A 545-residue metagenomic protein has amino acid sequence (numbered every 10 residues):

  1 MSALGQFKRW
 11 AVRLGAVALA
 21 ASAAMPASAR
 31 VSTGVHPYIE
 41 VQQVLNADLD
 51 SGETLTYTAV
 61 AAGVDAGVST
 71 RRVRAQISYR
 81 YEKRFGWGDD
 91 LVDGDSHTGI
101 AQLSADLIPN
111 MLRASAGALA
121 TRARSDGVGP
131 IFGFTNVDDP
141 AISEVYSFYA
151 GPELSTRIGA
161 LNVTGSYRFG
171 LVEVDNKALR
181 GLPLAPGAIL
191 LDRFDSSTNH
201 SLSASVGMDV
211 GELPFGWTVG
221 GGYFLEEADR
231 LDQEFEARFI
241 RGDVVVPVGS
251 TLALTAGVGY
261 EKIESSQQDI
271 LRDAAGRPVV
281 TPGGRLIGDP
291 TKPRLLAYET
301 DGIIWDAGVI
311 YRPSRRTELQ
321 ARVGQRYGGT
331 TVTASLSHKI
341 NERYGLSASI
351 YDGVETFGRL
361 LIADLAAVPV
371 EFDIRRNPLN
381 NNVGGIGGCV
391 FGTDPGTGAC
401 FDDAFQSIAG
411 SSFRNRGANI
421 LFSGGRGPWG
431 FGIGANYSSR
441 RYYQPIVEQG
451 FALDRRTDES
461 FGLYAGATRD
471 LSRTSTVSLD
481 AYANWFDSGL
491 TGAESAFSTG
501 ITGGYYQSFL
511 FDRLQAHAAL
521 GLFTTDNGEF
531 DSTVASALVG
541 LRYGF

Functional and structural regions predicted by a protein language model:
S2-L14: Bacterial N-terminal signal peptides that target proteins for export
A24-P26: N-terminal signal peptide c-region/cleavage motif recognized by signal peptidases
S28-F545: Gram-negative and organellar
